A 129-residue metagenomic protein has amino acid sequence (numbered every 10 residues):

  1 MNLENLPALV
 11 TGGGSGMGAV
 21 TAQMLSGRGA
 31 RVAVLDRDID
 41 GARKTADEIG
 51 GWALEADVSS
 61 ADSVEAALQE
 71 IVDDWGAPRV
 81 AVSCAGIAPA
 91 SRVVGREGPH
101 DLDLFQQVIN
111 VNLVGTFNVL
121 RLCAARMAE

Functional and structural regions predicted by a protein language model:
L3-A33: Canonical Rossmann dinucleotide-binding motif of NAD(H)/NADP(H)-dependent dehydrogenases/reductases, specifically
I39, A56-A67, L102: The beta1-alpha1 cofactor-binding region of Rossmann-like NAD(H)/NADP(H)-dependent oxidoreductases
E55, N110: Conserved residues in the N-terminal Rossmann fold of short-chain dehydrogenase/reductase
R79-V80, Q106: Conserved catalytic-site loops of classical short-chain dehydrogenases/reductases
C84-R92: Conserved NAD(P)H cofactor-binding loop of Rossmann-fold oxidoreductase domains
R92-Q106: Substrate-binding pocket helix/loop in short-chain dehydrogenase/reductase
L120-R121: A short, exposed helix-loop element centered on a Lys and neighboring polar residues
